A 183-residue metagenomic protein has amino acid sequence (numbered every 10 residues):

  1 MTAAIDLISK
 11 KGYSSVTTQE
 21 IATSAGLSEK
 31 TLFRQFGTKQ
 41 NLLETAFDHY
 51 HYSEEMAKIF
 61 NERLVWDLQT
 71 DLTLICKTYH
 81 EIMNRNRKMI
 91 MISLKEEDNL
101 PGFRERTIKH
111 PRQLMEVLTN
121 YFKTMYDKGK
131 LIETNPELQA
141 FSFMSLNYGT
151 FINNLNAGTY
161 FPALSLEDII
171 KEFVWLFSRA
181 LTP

Functional and structural regions predicted by a protein language model:
A3-I8, Y79, F177: Short hydrophobic clusters on alpha-helical segments that form packing/core surfaces in small helical domains
L7-N41, T45-A46: Helix-turn-helix
Y13-S14, F103, L131: Conserved hydrophobic residue
K39, A46, Y50, I75 (+7 more regions): Hydrophobic/aromatic residues within well-ordered alpha-helical segments
K58, M83-R104, I152-N156: Amphipathic alpha-helical segments used for helix-helix packing
K58-K88, A140-F143: Hydrophobic alpha-helical connector segments
E81-R85, G102-K128, L138-F141, I152 (+1 more regions): Amphipathic alpha-helical packing segments from all-alpha helical-bundle domains
